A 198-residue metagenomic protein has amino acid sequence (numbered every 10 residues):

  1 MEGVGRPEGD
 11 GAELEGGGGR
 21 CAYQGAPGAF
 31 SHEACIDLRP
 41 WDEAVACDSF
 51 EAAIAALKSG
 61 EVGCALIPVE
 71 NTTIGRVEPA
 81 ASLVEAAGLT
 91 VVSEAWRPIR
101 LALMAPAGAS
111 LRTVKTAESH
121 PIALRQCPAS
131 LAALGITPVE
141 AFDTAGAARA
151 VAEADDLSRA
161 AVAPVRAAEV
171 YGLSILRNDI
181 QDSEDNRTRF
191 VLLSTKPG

Functional and structural regions predicted by a protein language model:
M1-G198: Domain-level signature for soluble enzymes in the chorismate/prephenate branch of the shikimate pathway
